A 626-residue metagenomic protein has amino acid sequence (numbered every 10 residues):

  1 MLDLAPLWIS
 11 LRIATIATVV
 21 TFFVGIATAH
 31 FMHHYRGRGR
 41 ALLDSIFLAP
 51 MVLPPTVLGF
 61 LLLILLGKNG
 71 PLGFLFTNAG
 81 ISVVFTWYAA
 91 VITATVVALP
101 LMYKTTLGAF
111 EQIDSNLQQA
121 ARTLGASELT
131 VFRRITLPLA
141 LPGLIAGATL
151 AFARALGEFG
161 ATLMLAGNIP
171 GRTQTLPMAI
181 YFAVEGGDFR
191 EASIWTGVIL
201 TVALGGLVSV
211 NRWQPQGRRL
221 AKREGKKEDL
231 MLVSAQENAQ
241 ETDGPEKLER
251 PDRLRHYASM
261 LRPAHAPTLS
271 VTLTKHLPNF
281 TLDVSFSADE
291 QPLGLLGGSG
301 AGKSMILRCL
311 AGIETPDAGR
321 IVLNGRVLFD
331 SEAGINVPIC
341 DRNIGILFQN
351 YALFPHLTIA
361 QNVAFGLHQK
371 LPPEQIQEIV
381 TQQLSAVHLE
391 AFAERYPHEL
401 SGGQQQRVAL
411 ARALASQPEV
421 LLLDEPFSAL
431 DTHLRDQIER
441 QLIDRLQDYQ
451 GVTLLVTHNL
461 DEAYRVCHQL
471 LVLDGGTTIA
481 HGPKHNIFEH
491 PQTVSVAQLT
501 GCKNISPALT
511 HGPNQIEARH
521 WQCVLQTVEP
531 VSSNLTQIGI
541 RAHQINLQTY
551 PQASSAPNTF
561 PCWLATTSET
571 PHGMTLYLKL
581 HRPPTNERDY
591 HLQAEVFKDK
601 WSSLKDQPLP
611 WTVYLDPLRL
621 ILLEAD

Functional and structural regions predicted by a protein language model:
M1-A5, L165-L204, V208: Interhelical loop and adjacent transmembrane-helix boundary motif in polytopic membrane transport permeases
S127-L129, R326-S331, E374-F392, D444: Conserved ABC ATPase "signature" region
H265, V271-D317, I321-V322, R326-V327 (+2 more regions): Non-catalytic connector elements of ABC transporters
L328-G345, Q369, I487, P491: ABC ATPase NBD coupling module
Y396-L400, Q404: Conserved ABC ATPase signature
A415-E419: A short, proline-enriched helix->beta-strand linker immediately N-terminal to the Walker B motif in ABC-type P-loop
T478-G482, H490: ABC ATPase "signature
